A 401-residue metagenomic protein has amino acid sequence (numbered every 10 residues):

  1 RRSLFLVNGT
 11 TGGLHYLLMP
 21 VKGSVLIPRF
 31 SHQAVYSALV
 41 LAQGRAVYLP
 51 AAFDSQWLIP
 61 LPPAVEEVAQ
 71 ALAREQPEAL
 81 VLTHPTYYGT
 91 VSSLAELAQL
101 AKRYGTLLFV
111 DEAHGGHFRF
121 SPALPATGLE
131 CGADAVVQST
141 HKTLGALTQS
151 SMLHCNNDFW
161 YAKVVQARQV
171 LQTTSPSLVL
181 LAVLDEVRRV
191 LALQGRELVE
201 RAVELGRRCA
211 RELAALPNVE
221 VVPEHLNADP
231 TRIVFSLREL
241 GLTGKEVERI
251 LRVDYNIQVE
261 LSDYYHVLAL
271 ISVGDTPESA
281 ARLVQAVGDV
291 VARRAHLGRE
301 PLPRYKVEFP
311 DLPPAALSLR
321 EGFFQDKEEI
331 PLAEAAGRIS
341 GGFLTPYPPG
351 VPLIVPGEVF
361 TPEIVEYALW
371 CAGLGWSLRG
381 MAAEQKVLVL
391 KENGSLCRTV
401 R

Functional and structural regions predicted by a protein language model:
S3, N8-L216, E220-V222: Conserved PLP-enzyme active-site core in the AAT-like
L14-Y16, W57-I59, R232-I233, L270-I271 (+1 more regions): Short, solvent-exposed polar/charged micro-motifs at secondary-structure junctions
I27, L153-C155, F235, I271 (+1 more regions): Hydrophobic side chains in beta-strands
Y87, K142-T143, D158-W160, E186 (+5 more regions): Short, glycine-/Ser/Thr-/acidic-enriched flexible segments
Q149, T231, Q385: Change "...and in nucleic-acid phosphodiester-cleaving endonucleases..." to "...and in nucleic-acid processing enzymes
A214-G380: Conserved C-terminal alpha-helix-loop-beta "cap" of PLP-dependent enzymes that closes/shapes the active-site mouth
S377-V400: Charge-dense polyanion-binding interfaces
